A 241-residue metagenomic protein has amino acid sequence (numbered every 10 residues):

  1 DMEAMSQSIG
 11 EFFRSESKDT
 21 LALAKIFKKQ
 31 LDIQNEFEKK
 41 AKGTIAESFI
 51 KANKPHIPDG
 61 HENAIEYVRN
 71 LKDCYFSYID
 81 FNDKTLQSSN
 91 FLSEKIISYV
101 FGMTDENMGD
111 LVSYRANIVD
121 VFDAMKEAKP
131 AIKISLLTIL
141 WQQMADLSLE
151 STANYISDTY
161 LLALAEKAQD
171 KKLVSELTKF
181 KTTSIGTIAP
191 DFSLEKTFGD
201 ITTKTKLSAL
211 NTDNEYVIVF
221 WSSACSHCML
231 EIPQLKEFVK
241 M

Functional and structural regions predicted by a protein language model:
D1-I201: Oxidative protein folding and maturation machinery
T203-L235: Short active-site neighborhood of thiol/selenol oxidoreductases, capturing the structured segment around
M241: Thiol-based oxidoreductase modules, predominantly thioredoxin-like and allied folds used for disulfide exchange
